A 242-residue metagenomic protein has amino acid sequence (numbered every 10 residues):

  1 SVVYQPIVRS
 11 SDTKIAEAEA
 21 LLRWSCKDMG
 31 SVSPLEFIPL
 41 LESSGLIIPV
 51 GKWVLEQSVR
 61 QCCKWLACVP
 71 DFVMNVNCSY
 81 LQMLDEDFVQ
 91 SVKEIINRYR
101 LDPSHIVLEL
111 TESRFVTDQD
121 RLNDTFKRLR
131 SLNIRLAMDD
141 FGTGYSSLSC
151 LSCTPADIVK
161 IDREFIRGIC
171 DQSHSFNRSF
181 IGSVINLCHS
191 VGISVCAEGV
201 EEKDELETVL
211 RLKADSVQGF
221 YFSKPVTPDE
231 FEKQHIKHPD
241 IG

Functional and structural regions predicted by a protein language model:
V3-P39, S58, R114, D157-V159: A short, well-structured catalytic beta-strand-centered motif of the EAL phosphodiesterase domain for c-di-GMP
V3-P6, V73-N75, Q218: PAS and PAS-like sensory modules
Y4, P34, L122-T125, S147: Short beta-alpha junctions and helix-cap segments that line functional grooves
S10, K14, K27-D28, S79-E86 (+2 more regions): EAL-family c-di-GMP phosphodiesterase catalytic domain
S10-E19, L46-R121, G199: Catalytic core of bacterial c-di-GMP phosphodiesterases, primarily the EAL and HD-GYP domains, capturing alpha-helical
L35-P39, I48, K127, R167 (+1 more regions): Conserved long alpha-helical elements within nucleotide-processing catalytic cores of c-di-GMP signaling and class III
